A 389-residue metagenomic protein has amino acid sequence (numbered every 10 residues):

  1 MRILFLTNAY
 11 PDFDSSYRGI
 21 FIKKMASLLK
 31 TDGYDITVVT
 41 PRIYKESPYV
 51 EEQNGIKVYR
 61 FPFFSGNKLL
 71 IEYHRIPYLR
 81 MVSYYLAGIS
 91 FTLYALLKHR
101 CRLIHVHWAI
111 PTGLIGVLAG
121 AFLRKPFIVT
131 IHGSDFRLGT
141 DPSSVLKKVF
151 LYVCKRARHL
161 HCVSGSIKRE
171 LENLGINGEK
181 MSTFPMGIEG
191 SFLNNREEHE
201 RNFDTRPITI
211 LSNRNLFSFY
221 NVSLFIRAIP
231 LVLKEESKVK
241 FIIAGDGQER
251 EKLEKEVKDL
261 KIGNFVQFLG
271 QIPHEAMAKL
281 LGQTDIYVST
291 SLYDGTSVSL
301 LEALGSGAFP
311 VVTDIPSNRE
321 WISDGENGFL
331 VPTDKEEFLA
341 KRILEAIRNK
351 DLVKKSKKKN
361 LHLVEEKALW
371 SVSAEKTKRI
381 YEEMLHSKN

Functional and structural regions predicted by a protein language model:
M1-K57: N-terminal subdomain of nucleotide-sugar transferases
L4, N202-Y220, L224-I229, I242: Conserved donor-binding/catalytic core segment of Leloir-type glycosyltransferases
S166, G187: Carbohydrate-associated surface elements
E254-I272: Nucleotide-activated donor-binding/catalytic signature segment of Leloir-type glycosyltransferases, i.e., the conserved
Q271-I272, K279-T284: Short alpha-helical donor nucleotide-sugar binding micro-motif in glycosyltransferases
L292: Aromatic "clamp/platform" in nucleotide-sugar-dependent glycosyltransferases that forms part of the donor/acceptor
F309-V312: Short hydrophobic beta-strand element within catalytic cores of glycosyltransferases and related nucleotide-activated
D324-G325, F329-E336, E345-K350: Conserved acidic donor-binding segment of nucleotide-sugar-dependent glycosyltransferases
